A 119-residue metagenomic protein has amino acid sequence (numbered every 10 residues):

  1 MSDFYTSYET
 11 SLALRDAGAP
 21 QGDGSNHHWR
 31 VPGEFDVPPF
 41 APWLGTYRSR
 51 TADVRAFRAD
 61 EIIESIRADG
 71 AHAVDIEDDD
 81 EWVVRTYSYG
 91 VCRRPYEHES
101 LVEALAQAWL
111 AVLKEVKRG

Functional and structural regions predicted by a protein language model:
M1-G119: Glycine-rich anion-binding surface patch
